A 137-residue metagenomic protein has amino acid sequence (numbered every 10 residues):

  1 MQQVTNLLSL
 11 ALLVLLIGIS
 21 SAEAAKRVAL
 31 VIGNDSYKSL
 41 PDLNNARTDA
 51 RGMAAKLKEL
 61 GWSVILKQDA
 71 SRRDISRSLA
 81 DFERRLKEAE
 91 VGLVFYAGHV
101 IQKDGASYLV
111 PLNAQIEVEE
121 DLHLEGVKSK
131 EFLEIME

Functional and structural regions predicted by a protein language model:
M1-S9: Bacterial N-terminal signal peptides that target proteins for export
S9-G18: Bacterial N-terminal signal peptides
I19-A24: Sec/Tat signal peptide C-region and signal peptidase I cleavage site
K26, S63, D74-A97, I101-E137: Caspase-like (clan CD) cysteine peptidase catalytic core
K26-P41: Short glycine-rich His-centered loop
L30-I32, K67, F95: Short hydrophobic segments within beta-strands
Y37-R51: Glycine- and acidic-residue-enriched helix-capping/strand-helix junction motifs
L57-K67: Short beta-strand elements in bilobed, periplasmic/extracellular small-molecule ligand-binding domains
